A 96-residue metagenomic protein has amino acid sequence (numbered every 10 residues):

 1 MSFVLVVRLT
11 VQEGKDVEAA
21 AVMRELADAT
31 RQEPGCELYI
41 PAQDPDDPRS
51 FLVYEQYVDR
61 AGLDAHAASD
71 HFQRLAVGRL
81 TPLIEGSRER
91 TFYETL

Functional and structural regions predicted by a protein language model:
M1-S2, L96: Absolute protein N-terminus
F3-R31, E37: N-terminal first-folded block
V4-T10, I40-A67: Short, well-ordered beta-strand segments in beta-rich or mixed alpha/beta enzyme and ligand-binding folds
G14, E18, P48, L75: Residues that form or flank phosphate/diphosphate-binding pockets in enzymes that use nucleotide phosphates
E25-E37, Q56-E89: An amphipathic, aromatic/His-enriched active-site/gating alpha helix that lines ligand/cofactor pockets
P41-R49, V77-L96: Glycine-rich beta-strand-turn "strand-cap" elements at beta-sheet edges
